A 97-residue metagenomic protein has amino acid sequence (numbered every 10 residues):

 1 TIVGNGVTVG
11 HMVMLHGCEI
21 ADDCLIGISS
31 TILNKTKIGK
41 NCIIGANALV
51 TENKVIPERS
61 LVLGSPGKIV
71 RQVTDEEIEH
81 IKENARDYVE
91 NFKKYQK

Functional and structural regions predicted by a protein language model:
T1-V62, G67-I69: Structural signal for interior beta-strand "rungs" in well-ordered beta-sheet cores of soluble enzyme domains
K54-S60, S65-K97: Terminal amphipathic alpha-helical/low-complexity segments used for targeting or macromolecular assembly
